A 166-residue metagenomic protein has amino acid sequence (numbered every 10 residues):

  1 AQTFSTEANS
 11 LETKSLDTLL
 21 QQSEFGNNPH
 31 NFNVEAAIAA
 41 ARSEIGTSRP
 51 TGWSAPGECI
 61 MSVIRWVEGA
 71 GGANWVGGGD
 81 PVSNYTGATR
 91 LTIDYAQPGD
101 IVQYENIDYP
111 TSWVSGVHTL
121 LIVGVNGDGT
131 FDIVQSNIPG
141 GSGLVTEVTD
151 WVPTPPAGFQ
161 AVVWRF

Functional and structural regions predicted by a protein language model:
A1-F25, F166: N-terminal secretion targeting segments of exported proteins
T3-S5, T86, E105, Q160: Compositionally biased, intrinsically disordered low-complexity regions enriched in proline and serine
F4-S5, C59, R65, Q135-G141: Charged, low-complexity, helix/coiled-coil-prone segments
D17-Q21, E35-S43, G71-N74, L121 (+2 more regions): Polar/charged alpha-helical tracts
T18-L19, D100, D132: Intrinsic low-complexity/disordered segments
G26, N31-F32, R49-P50, L91 (+1 more regions): Aromatic- and glycine-rich peptidoglycan recognition patches
G26-Y109: Secreted/periplasmic proteins that engage bacterial cell-wall peptidoglycan
Y109-S115: Active-site loop architecture of trypsin-fold serine endopeptidases
